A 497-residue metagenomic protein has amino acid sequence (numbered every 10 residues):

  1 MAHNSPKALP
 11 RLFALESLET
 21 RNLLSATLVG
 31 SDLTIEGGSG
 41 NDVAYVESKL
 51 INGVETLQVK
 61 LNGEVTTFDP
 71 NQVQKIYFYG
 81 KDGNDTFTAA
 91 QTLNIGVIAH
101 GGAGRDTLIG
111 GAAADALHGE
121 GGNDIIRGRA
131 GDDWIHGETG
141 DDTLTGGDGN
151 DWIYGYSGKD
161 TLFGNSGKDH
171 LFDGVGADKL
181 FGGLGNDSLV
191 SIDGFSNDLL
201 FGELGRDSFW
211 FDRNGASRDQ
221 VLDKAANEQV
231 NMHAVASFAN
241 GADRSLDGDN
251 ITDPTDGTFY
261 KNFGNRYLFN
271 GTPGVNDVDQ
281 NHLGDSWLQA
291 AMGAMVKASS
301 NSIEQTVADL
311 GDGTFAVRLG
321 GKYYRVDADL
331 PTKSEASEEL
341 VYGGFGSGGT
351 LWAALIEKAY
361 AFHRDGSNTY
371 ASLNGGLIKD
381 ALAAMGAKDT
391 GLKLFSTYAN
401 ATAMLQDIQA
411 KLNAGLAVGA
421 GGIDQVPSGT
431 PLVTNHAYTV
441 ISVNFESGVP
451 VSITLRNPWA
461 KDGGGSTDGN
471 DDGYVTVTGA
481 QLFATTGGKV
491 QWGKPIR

Functional and structural regions predicted by a protein language model:
M1-G30: Subset of Sec-pathway N-terminal targeting signals
T20-N41, A234-S245, F269: Boundary/junction segments of secreted and surface-exposed precursor proteins
A26-L93, V97: Extracellular lectin-like interaction modules
V29-D32, P70-Y77, Q91-I98, A112-D115 (+4 more regions): Short "repeat-start/strand-capping" segments in structured domains, especially the N-termini of parallel beta-helix
G37, L61, G80, A89 (+14 more regions): Glycine-centered beta-turn/loop sites at beta-strand termini
F238-S299, G313-E446, S452-R497: Predominantly the structural core of cysteine protease catalytic domains
